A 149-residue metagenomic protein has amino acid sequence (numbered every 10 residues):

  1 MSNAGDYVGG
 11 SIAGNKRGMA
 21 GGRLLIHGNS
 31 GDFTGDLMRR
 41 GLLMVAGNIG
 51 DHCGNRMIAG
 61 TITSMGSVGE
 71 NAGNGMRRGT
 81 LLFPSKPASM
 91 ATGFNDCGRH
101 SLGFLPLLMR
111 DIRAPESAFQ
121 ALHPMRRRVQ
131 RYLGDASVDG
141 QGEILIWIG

Functional and structural regions predicted by a protein language model:
M1-G149: Long, distal/terminal scaffolding or interaction modules with repetitive or compositionally biased sequence
